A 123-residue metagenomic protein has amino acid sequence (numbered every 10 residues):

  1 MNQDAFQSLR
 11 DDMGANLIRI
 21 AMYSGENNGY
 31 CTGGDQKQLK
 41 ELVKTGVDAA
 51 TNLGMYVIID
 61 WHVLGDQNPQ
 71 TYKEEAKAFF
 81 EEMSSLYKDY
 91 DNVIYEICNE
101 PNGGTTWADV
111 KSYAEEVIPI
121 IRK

Functional and structural regions predicted by a protein language model:
M1-K123: Active-site mouth of glycoside hydrolases
